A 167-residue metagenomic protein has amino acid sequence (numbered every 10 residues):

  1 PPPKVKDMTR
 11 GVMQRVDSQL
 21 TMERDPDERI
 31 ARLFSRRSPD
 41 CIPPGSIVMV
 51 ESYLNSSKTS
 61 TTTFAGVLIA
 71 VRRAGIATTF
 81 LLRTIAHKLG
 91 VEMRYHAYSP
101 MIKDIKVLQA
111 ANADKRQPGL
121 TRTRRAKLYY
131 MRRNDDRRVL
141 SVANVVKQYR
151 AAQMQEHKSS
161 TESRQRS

Functional and structural regions predicted by a protein language model:
P1, S160-S167: Intrinsically disordered, low-complexity acidic/polar and Pro/Ser/Thr-rich regulatory regions that often function as
P1-L81: Ribosome large-subunit tunnel/peptidyl-transferase-proximal elements
T62-S159: Structured, basic alpha/beta domains of bacterial-type, RNA-associated proteins
